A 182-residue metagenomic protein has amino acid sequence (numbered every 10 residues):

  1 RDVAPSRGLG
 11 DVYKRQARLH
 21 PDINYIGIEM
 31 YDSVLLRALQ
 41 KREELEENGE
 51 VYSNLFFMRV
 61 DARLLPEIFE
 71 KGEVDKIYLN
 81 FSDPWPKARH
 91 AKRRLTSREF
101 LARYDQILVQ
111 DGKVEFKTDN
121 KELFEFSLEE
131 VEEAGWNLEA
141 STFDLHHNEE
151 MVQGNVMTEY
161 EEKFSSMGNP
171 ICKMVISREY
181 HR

Functional and structural regions predicted by a protein language model:
R1-L9, Y13, N120: Single conserved hydrophobic/aromatic residue that forms the stacking wall/gate of nucleotide- or nucleobase-binding
I23-I26: Short beta-strand element of Class I
Y31: Conserved SAM/SAH-binding beta-strand->alpha-helix loop
Q40-G72: S-adenosyl-L-methionine
I68, V74-R94: A short SAM/SAH-binding and catalytic strip from SAM-dependent methyltransferases
T96-Q110: A short glycine-rich, Lys/Arg-flanked "PGG" loop and its adjoining helix->strand segment in the class I
Q110-T118: Conserved beta-strand signature within the Rossmann-like core of class I S-adenosyl-L-methionine
S127-E129, E133-R182: Class I S-adenosyl-L-methionine
